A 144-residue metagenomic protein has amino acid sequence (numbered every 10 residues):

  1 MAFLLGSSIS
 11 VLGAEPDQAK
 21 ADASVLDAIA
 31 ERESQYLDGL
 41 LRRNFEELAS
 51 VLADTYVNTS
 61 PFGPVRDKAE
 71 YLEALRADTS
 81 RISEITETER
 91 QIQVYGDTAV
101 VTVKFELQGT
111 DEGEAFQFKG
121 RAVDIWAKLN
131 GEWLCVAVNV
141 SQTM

Functional and structural regions predicted by a protein language model:
M1-A2: Sec-dependent N-terminal signal peptides
L5, L12-M144: A beta-strand edge to alpha-helix "cap/lid" segment located at domain peripheries
